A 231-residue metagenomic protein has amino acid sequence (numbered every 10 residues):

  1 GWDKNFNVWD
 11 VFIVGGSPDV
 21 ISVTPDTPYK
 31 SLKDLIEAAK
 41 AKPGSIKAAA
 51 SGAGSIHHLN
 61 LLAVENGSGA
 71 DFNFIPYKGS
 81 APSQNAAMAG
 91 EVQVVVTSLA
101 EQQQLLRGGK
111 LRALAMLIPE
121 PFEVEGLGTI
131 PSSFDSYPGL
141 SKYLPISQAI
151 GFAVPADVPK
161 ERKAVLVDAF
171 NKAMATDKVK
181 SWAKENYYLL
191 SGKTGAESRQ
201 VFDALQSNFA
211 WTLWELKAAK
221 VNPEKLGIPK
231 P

Functional and structural regions predicted by a protein language model:
G1-A149, L226-I228: Conserved hydrophobic/amphipathic secondary-structure segments that form or flank ligand- or partner-binding grooves
W9, G90, G139-L140, V158 (+2 more regions): A short, ordered amphipathic alpha-helix with a cationic face
P18, A156, T194: Short, histidine-centered active-site or binding-site loop motifs used for metal coordination, general acid-base
V23, P155-P159: Structural beta->alpha junctions
S132-D135, P159, T194: Helix N-terminus capping/helix-initiation residues
A149-P155, K163: A short beta-strand structural signal in non-transmembrane regions
E161-P231: An extracytoplasmic/periplasmic, membrane-proximal ligand-sensing/linker region
